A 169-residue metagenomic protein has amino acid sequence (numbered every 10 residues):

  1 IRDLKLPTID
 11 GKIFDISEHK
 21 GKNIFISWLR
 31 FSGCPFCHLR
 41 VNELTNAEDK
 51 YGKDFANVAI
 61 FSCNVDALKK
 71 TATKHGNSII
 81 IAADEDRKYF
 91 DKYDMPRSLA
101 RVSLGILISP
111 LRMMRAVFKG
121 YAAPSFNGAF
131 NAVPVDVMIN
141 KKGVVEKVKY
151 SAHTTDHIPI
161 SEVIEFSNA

Functional and structural regions predicted by a protein language model:
I1-R2, F25, V133-V135: Short loop/turn microsegments at loop-to-beta-strand junctions
I1-S17: N-terminal "domain-start" segment that seeds a small globular fold
I16-T45: Short active-site neighborhood of thiol/selenol oxidoreductases, capturing the structured segment around
S27-L29, F61, N140: Short beta-strand/turn micro-motifs composed of small residues that flank or help shape donor/cofactor-binding pockets
H38-L39, K70, I158-S161: Generic recognition of short, well-ordered alpha-helical segments
R40-K92, S98: Structural microenvironment flanking redox-active thiols in thiol-disulfide oxidoreductases
D84-T155: Thiol/selenol-based redox catalytic cores and closely related redox-interacting motifs
T154-A169: A short, polar/charged loop-to-alpha-helix boundary motif
